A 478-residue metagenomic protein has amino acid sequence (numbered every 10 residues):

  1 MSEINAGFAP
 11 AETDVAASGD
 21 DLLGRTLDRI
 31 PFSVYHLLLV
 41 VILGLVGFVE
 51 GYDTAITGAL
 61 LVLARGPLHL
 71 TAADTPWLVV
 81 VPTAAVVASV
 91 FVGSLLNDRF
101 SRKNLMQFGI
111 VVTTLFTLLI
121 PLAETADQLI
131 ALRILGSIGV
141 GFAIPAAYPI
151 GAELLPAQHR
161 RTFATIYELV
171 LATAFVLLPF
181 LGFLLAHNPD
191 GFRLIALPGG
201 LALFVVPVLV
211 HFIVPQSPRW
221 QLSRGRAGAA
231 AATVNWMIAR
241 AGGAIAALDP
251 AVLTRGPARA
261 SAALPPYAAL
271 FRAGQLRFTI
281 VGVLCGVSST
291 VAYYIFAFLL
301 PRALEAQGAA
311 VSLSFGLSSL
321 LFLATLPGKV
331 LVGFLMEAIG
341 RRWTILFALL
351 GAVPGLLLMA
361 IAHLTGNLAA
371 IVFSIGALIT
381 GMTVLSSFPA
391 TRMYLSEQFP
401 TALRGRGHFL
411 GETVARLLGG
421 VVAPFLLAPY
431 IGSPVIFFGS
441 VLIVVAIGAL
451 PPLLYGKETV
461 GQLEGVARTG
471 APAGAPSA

Functional and structural regions predicted by a protein language model:
M1-R29, H211-G274, Q462-A478: Intracellular cytosolic loops and amphipathic helices of Major Facilitator Superfamily
T57-G58, F271-K329: Extracytoplasmic gate region of multi-pass secondary transporters
H69, S101, L122-Q128, P156 (+1 more regions): Helix-breaking motifs and short loop linkers at transmembrane-helix boundaries and internal kinks in secondary membrane
A88-A126: Conserved MFS/SLC helix-loop-helix module at the cytosolic interface between two early adjacent transmembrane helices
V90-S101, K329-R341: Helix-to-loop junctions at the C-terminal end of transmembrane segments in multipass secondary transporters
V111-E124, F183, G351-G366: C-terminal ends and interior cores of transmembrane alpha-helices in multi-pass membrane transporters/permeases
R161-H187, L197, L201-L203, E412-V422: Glycine-rich segments within core transmembrane alpha-helices of 12-TM secondary carriers
G340-T391: C-terminal transmembrane helical hairpin of 12-TM major facilitator-type secondary transporters
